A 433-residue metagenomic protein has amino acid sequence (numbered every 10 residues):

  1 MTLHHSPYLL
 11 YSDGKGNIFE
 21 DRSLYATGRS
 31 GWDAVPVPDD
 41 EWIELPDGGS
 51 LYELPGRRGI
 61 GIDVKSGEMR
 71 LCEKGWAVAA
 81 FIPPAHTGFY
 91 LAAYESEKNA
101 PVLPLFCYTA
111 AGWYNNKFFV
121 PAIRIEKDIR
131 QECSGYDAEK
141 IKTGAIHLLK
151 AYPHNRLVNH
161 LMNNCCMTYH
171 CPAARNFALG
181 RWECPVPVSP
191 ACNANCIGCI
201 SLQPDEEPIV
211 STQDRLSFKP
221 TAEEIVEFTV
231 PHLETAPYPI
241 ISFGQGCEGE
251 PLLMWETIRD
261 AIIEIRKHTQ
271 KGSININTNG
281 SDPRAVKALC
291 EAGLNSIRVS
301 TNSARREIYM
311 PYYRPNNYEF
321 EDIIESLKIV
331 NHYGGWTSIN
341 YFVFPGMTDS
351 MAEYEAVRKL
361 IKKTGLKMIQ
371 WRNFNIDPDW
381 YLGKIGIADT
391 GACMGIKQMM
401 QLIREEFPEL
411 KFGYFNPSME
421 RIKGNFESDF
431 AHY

Functional and structural regions predicted by a protein language model:
M1-N155, E355-Y433: Auxiliary Fe-S-binding modules of radical SAM enzymes
T143-H147, A151, R156-C171, I200-E224 (+1 more regions): Short, flexible helix-coil linker/hinge segments at the edges of structured domains or between repeats
Y169-P204, I240-F243: N-terminal pre-triad scaffold of radical SAM enzymes
E183, P187, Q203-I258, R266-A285 (+2 more regions): Core AdoMet radical
G246-E248, N279-S281, N302-A304, F342-F344 (+2 more regions): Active-site beta-loop-alpha junctions enriched in small/polar residues
W255-K271, E321-G335, T390-F412: Alpha-helix-loop-beta-strand connector modules within alpha/beta enzyme cores
R284-L289, G346-K363: Catalytic cores of alpha/beta
R314-N316, S326-E353: Conserved strand-turn element in the central/C-terminal portion of the radical SAM core barrel that lines
